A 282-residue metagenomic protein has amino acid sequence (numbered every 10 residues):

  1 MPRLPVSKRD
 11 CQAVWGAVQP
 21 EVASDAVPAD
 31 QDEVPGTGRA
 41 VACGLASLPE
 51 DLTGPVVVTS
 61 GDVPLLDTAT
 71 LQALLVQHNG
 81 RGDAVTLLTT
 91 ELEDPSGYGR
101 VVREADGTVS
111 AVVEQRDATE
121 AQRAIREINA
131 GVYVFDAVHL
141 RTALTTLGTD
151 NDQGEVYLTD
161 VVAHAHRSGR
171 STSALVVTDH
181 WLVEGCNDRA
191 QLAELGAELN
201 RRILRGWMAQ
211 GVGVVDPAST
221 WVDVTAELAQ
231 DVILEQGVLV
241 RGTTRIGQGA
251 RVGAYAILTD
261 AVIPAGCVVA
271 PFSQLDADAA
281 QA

Functional and structural regions predicted by a protein language model:
M1-V76: Conserved N-terminal catalytic core of the sugar/cofactor nucleotidyltransferase
L4-P5, L52-T53, G82-V85, R170: Short, high-confidence coil segments that cap the C-terminus of an alpha-helix and link into the following beta-strand
V56, G61, A69, L88 (+2 more regions): His/Asp/Glu-rich metal-coordinating catalytic cores of metallo-dependent phosphodiesterases/hydrolases acting on
V58-S60, T86-E91, E104, V113 (+2 more regions): Short beta-strand segments
A69-S96: Conserved donor-nucleotide/metal-binding helix-loop-beta segment in metal-dependent transferases, i.e., the alpha-helix
S110-R201, R205: Catalytic-core segments of class I nucleotidyltransferases/pyrophosphorylases that form NMP-activated intermediates
G196-V224: Long, charged amphipathic helices and adjacent flexible linkers at domain junctions
V212-V214, A218-T220, A226, D231-L234 (+7 more regions): A structural motif detector for beta-strand N-caps
